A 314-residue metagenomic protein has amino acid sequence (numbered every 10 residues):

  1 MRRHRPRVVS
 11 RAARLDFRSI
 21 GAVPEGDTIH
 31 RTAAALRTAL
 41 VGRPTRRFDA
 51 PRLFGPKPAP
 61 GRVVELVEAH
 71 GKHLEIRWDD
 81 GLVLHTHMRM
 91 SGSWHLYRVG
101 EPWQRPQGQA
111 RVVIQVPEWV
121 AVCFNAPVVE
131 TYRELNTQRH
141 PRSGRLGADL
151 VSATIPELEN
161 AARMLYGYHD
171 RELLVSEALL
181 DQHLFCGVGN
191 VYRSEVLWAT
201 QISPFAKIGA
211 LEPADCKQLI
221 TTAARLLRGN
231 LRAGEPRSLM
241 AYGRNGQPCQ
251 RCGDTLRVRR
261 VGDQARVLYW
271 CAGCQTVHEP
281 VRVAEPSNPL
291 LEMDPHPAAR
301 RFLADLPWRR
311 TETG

Functional and structural regions predicted by a protein language model:
R2-R11, G189: Extreme N-terminal basic, low-complexity initiation segments that serve as generic localization/processing leaders
P6-R7, R18-G21, D27, L173 (+1 more regions): Residue-level marker of intrinsically disordered, low-complexity segments enriched for small/polar residues
S10-Y132, P248, A298-G314: Gly/Gly-Pro- and Ser/Thr-rich, intrinsically disordered tail segments characteristic of DNA damage-repair and tolerance
F17, L84-V188, Y192-A199: Phosphate/anion-contacting hairpin/loop surfaces
E25-T28, T32, V41, R142 (+5 more regions): Alpha-helical structural motif
P44-E68, P102, A161-G314: Basic, nucleic-acid-binding surfaces and adjacent catalytic neighborhoods in DNA/RNA-processing proteins
